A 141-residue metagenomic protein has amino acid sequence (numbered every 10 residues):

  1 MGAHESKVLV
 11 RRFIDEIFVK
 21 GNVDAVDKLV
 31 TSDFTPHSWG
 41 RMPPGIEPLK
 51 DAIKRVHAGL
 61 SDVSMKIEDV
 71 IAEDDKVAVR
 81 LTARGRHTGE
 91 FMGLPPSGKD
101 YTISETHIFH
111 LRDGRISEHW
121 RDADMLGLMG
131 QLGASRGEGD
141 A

Functional and structural regions predicted by a protein language model:
M1-A141: C-terminal and inter-domain tail/linker signature
